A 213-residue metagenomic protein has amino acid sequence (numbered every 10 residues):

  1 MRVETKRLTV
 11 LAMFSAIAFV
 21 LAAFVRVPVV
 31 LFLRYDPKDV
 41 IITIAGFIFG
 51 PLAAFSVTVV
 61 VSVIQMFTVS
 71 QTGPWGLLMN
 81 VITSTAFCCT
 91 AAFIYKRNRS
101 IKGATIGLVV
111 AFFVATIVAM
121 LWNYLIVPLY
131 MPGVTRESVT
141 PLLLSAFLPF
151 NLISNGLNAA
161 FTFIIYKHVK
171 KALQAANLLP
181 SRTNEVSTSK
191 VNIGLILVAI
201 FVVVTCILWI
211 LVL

Functional and structural regions predicted by a protein language model:
M1-I48, L52-A53, V57, G73: Hydrophobic transmembrane alpha-helices
A12-A16, V40, I44, F55 (+7 more regions): Residue-level signature of the transmembrane alpha-helical core of multi-pass small-molecule transporters
V20-P37, V60-I94, P132-V134: Interfacial aromatic-anchored transmembrane helix boundaries in multi-pass membrane proteins
P28-D36, Q71-L78, R99-L213: Membrane-embedded alpha-helical hairpins and interfacial helices in multi-pass inner-membrane proteins
G46, F87-Y95, T162, Y166 (+1 more regions): Hydrophobic transmembrane alpha-helices
A53, I64-F67, V169, L173: A short hydrophobic/aromatic micro-motif that marks alpha-helical segments and, especially, helix-coil
